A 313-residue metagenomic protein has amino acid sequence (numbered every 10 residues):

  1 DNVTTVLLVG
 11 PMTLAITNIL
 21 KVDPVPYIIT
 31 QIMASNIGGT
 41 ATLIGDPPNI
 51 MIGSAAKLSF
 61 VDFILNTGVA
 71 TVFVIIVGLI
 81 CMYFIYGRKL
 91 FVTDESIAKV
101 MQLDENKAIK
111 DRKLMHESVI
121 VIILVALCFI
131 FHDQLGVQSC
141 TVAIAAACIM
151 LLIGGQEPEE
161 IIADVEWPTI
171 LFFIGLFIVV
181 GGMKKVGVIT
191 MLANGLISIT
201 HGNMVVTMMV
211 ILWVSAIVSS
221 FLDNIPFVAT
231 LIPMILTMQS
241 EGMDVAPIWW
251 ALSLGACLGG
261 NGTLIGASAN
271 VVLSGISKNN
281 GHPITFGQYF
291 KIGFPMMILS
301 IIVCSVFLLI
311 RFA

Functional and structural regions predicted by a protein language model:
N2-I32, P47, M51-N66, E166 (+1 more regions): Membrane-interfacial helix-loop connectors
T5, I28-I29, I64-G68, V72 (+7 more regions): Hydrophobic alpha-helical transmembrane segments
I16, I80, A126-I130, C148-L152 (+2 more regions): Alpha-helical transmembrane segments of multipass membrane proteins
I19-V25, I29, A41-I44, V61-K113 (+3 more regions): Juxtamembrane and boundary regions of transmembrane helices in multi-pass small-molecule transporters and channels
Q31-T42, V100-K107, T169-M183, P233 (+2 more regions): Small-residue-rich segments of transmembrane alpha-helices in multi-pass membrane proteins, especially helix faces
A41-P47, I123-I130, L176-G195, G259 (+1 more regions): Hydrophobic alpha-helical transmembrane segments in multi-pass integral membrane proteins
R112-H116, L124-I144, E160: Flexible hinge motifs at transmembrane-helix junctions and intramembrane kinks/re-entrant loops in multi-pass membrane
G136-G202: Hydrophobic transmembrane alpha-helices of multi-pass solute/ion transporters
